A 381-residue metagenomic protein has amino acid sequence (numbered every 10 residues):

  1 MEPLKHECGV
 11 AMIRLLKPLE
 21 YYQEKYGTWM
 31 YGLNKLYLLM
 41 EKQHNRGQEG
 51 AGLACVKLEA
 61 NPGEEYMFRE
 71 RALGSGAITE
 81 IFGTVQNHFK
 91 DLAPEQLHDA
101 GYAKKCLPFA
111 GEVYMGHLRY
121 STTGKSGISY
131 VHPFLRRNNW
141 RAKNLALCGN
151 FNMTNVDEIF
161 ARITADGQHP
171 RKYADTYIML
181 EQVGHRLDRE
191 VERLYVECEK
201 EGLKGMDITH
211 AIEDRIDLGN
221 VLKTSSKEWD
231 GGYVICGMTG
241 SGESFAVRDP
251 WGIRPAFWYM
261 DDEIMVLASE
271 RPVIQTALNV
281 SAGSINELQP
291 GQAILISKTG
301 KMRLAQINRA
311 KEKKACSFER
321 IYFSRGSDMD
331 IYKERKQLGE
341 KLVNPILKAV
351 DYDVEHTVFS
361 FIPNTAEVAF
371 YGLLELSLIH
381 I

Functional and structural regions predicted by a protein language model:
M1-Q289, L295-P363: Conserved short alpha-helical segments that host acidic/polar catalytic motifs at enzyme active sites
A366: C-terminal substrate/ligand-recognition segments
G372-L373: Active-site diphosphate/adenylate-binding microenvironment
I379-I381: Conserved small/polar residues in nucleotide/adenosyl-binding loops
